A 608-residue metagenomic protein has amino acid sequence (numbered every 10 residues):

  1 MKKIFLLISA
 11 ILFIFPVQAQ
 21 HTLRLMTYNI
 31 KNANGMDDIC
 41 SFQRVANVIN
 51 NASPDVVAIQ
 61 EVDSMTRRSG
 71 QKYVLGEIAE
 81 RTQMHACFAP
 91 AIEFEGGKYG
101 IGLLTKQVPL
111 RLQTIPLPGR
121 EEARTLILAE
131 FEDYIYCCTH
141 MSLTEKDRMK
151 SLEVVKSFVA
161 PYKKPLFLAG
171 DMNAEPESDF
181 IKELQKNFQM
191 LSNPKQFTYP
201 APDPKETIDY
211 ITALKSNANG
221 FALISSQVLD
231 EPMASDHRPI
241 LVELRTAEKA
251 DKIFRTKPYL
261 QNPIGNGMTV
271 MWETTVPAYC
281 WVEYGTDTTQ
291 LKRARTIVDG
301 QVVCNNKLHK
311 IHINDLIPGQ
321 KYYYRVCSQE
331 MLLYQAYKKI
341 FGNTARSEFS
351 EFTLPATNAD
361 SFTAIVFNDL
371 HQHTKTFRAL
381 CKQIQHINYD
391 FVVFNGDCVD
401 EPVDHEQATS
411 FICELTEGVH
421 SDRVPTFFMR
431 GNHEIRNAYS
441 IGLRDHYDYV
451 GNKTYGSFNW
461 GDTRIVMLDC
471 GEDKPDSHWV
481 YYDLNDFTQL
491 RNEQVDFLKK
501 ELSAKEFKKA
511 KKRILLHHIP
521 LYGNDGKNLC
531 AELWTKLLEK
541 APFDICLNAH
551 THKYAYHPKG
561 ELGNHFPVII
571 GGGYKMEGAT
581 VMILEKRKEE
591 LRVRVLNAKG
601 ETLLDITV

Functional and structural regions predicted by a protein language model:
F5, A19-M26, Y73, D236-R238 (+4 more regions): Acidic, histidine-bearing metal-coordination/catalytic regions of metal-dependent phosphoesterases
A19-R81, E93-G97, E153, R245-K249 (+4 more regions): N-terminal, active-site-proximal structural segment of metallo-dependent hydrolase catalytic domains
A33-G35, S64-R68, F94-G96, T144-D147 (+10 more regions): Active-site environment of divalent metal-dependent phosphoester hydrolases
D37-D38, V62-I135, I224-D230, V303 (+1 more regions): Structured beta-strand-rich core segments of catalytic domains in phosphoester-bond hydrolases
E77-E80, Y99, L103, P109-Q113 (+5 more regions): Extended active-site neighborhood of metal-dependent phosphoesterases/phosphodiesterases
T114-I115, E145-D147, S157-F167, N173-K252 (+1 more regions): Metal-dependent phosphoester-hydrolase catalytic domains
L128-C137, R148-E183, A278-C280, I387-F391 (+4 more regions): His/acidic metal-ligating clusters that form di-metal
I181-P204, I208-A213, H309, N524-E589: Conserved beta-sheet core of the metallophosphoesterase superfamily
